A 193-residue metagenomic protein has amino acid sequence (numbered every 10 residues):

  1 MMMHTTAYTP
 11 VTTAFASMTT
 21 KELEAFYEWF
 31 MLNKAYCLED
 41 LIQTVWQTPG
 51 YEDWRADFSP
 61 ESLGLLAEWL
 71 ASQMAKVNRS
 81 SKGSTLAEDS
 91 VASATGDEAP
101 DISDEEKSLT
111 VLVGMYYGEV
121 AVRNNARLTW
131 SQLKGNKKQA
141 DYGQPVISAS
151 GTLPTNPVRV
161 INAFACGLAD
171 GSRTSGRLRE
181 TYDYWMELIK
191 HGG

Functional and structural regions predicted by a protein language model:
M1, Y8, T19-T20, L109-T110 (+3 more regions): Short linear sequence motifs
M1-S103, K190-G193: The feature captures two recurrent sequence modes
N33, N78, N124-N125, N136 (+2 more regions): Detector for Asparagine
R55, R79, R123, R127 (+3 more regions): Arginine residue identity/basic-tract feature
L70-M74, V120, N124-N125, F164 (+1 more regions): Generic structural signal for hydrophobic core residues of well-folded globular domains
R79-K82, V91-D141: Aromatic- and glycine-enriched beta-alpha-beta binding-site module
K134-G193: A recognition module on extended beta-rich or small alphabeta surfaces enriched in W/G with H and D/E
